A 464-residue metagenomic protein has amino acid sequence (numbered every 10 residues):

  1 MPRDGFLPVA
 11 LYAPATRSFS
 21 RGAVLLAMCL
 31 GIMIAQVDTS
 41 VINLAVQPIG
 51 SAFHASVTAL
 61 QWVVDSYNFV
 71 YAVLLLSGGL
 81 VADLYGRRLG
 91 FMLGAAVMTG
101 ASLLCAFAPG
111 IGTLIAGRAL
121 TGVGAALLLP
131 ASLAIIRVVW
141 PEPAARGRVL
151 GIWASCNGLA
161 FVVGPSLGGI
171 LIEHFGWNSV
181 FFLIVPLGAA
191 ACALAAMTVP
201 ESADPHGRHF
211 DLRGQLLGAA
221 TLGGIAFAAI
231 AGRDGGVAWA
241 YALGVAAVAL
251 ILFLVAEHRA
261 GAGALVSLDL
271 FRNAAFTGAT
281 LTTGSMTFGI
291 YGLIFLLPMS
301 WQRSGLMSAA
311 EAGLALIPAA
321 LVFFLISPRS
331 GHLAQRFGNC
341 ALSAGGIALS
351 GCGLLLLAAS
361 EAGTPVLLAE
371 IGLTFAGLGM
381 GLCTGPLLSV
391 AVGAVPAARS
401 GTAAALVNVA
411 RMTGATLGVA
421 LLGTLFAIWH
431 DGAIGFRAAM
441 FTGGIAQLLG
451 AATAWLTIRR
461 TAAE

Functional and structural regions predicted by a protein language model:
R3-M197, S330, F337, A341 (+6 more regions): Transmembrane-helix bundle of Major Facilitator Superfamily
G22-I34, I42-L44, H174-F175, W239-A240 (+1 more regions): 12-transmembrane solute porter fold
L26, L30, L159, V163 (+8 more regions): Hydrophobic faces of alpha-helical transmembrane segments in multi-pass integral membrane proteins
D38, G110, P200, D211 (+4 more regions): Residue-level detector of functionally special positions within alpha-helical transmembrane segments of multi-pass
V73, L127, A220-G223, G292 (+1 more regions): Residue-level signal for the membrane-embedded core of alpha-helical transmembrane segments, especially mid-helix
G151, E173-T282, G289, R303 (+5 more regions): Hydrophobic transmembrane-helix bundles of small-molecule transporters
